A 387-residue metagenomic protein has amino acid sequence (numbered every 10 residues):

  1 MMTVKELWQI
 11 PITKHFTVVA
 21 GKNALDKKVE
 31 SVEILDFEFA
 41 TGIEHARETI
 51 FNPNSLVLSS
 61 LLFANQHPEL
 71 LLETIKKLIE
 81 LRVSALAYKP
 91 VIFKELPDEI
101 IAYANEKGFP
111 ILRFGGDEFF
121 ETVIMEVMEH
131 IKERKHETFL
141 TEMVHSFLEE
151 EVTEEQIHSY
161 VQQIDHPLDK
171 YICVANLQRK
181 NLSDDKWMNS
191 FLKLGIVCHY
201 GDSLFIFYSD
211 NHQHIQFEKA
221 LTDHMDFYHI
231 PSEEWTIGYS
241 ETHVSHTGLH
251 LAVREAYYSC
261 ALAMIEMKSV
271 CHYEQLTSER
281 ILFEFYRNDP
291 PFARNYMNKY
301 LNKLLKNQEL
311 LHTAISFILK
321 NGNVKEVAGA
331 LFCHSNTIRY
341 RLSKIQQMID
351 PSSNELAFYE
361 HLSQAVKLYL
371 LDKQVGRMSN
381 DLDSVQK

Functional and structural regions predicted by a protein language model:
M1-I79, L86: Gly/Thr-rich phosphate-binding loop signature of adenosyl cofactor/nucleotide-binding cores
L58, S84-V91, F109-G116: Short hydrophobic alpha-helical runs that function as membrane-insertion/retention elements
I79, N105, M264: Anion (oxyanion) recognition and catalysis
Y88-K94, G115-F119, E241-H243, T277-S278: Short beta-alpha junction loops
E95-I100: Short, glycine/polar-rich helix-capping loops at beta-to-alpha or helix-loop-helix junctions that flank or form
Y103-E150: Long, charge-dense
E155-K387: Cytosolic nucleotide-utilizing catalytic cores of signal-transduction proteins
